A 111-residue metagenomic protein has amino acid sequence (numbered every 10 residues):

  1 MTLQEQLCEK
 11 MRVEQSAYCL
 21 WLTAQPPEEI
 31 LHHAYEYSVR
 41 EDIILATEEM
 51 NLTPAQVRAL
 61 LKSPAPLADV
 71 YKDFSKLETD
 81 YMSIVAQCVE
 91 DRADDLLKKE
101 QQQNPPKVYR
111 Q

Functional and structural regions predicted by a protein language model:
M1-A17: Extreme N-terminal leader/activation tails
M11, T47, L61-A65: A general structural motif at alpha-helix termini
C19-L52: N-terminal acidic leader/helix
H32-E36, T53-R58, E78, M82: Alpha-helix N-cap/helix-initiation sites
Q56-T79: Amphipathic alpha-helical segments that form the core helices of the histone-fold
Y71-Q103: Short, charged early-sequence alpha-helical segments and their helix-coil boundaries
Q103-Q111: Non-Sec secretion/translocation targeting segments of pathogen effectors
